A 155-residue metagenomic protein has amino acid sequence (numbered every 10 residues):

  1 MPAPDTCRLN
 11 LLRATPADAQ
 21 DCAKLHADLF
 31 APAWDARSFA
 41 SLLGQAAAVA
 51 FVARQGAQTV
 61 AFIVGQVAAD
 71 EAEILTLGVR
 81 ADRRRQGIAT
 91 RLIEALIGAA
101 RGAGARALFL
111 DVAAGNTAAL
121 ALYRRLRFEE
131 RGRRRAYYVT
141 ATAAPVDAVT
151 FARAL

Functional and structural regions predicted by a protein language model:
A3-C7, R13-Q86, T90-A99, A103 (+1 more regions): Acetyl-CoA-dependent GNAT
L11, V112: Conserved SAM-binding loop
A40, A57, A114-G115, Y137-Y138: Conserved beta-strand edge residues that scaffold enzyme active sites
A68, F109-D111, R124, E129-V146: Conserved catalytic-core motifs of GNAT/GCN5-like acyltransferases
V79, A113-A114: Short amphipathic helical patch at the helix-1/turn junction of helix-turn-helix
R84, N116, L122-R124, A144-P145 (+1 more regions): ABC family nucleotide-binding domain
I93, N116-A119, A136-T142: Short glycine/proline-centered loop/turn elements that form peptide/ligand docking sites
